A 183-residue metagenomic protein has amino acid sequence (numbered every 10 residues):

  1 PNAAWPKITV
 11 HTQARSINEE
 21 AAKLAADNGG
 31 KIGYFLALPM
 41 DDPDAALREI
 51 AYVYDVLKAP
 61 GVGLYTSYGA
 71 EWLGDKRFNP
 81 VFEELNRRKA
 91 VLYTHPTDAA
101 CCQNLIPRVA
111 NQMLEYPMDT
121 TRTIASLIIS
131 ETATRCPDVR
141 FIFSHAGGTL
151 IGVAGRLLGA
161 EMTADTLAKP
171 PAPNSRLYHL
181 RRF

Functional and structural regions predicted by a protein language model:
N2-E131: Active-site gating/metal-coordination segments in enzymes
C102, V109-I129, R135-C136, R140-F183: H/E-rich (His + Asp/Glu) clusters that bind or coordinate divalent metals
